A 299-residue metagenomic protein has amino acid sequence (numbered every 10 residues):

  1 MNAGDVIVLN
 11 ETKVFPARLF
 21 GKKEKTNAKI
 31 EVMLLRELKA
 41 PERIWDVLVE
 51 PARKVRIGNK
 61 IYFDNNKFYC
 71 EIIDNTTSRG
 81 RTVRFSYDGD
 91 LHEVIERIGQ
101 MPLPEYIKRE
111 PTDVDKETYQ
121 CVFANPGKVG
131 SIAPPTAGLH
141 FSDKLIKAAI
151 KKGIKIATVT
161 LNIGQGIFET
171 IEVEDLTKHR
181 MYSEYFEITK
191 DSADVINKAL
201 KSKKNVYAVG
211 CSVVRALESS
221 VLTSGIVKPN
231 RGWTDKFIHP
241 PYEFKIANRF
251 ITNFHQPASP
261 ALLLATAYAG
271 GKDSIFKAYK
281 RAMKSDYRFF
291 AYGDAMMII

Functional and structural regions predicted by a protein language model:
M1-I299: Surface-exposed, charge/polar-rich loops and edge strands
